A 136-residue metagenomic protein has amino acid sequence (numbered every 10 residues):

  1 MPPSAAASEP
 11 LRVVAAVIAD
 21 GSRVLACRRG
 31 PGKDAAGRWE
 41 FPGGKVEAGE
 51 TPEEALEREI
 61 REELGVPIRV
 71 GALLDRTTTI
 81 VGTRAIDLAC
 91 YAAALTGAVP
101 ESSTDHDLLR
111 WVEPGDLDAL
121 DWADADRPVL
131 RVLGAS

Functional and structural regions predicted by a protein language model:
P2-L25, K45, R76: Conserved N-terminal beta-strand and adjoining loop/helix that marks the start of the Nudix/MutT-like hydrolase domain
R12-V14, S22, I86-A89, D107: Change "...and in nucleic-acid phosphodiester-cleaving endonucleases..." to "...and in nucleic-acid processing enzymes
A16, F41, L109, E113: Residue-level signal for inorganic ion chemistry
A16, L73, C90-Y91: A structural signal for short, well-ordered beta-strand segments
R23-E62, V66: Conserved Nudix-box catalytic region and its N-terminal flanking loop in Nudix hydrolases and closely related
G44, R58-E59, G71, V112-G115 (+1 more regions): Structural detector for helix-capping/boundary residues
P67, T77-P100, R110-P114: Active-site-adjacent beta-strand/loop module that shapes the phosphate/pyrophosphate-binding cleft
A92, E101-L133: NUDIX/MutT-family hydrolases
